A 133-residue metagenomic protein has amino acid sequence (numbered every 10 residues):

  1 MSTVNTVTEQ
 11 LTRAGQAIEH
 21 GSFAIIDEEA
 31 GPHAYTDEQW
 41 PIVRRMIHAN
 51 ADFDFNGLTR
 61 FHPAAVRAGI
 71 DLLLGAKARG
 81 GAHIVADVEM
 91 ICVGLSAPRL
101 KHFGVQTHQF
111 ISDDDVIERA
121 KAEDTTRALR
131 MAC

Functional and structural regions predicted by a protein language model:
S2-V85, E89, V93: Electropositive, gly/pro-rich neighborhoods at or near active sites that engage anionic ligands
G94, R99-C133: Long, charge-dense
